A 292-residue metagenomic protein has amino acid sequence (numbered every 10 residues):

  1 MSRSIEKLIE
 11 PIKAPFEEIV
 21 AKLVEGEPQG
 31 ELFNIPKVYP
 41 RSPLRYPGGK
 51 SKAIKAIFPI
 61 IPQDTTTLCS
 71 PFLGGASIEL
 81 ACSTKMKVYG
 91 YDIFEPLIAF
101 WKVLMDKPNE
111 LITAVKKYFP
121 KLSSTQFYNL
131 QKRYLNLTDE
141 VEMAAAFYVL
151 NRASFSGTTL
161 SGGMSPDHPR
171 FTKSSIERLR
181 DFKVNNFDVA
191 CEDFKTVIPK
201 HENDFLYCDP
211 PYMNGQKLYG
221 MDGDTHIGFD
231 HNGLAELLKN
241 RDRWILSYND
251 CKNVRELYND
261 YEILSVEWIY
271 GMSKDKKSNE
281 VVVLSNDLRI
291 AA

Functional and structural regions predicted by a protein language model:
R3-Q63, M105-G220, N240, C251: SAM-dependent nucleic-acid methyltransferase catalytic core
T66-Q131: SAM cofactor-binding core of SAM-dependent methyltransferases, primarily the Rossmann-like beta-alpha-beta module
L73-S77, S175-E177, Y248-K252: Short, polar loop motifs at secondary-structure junctions
G74, W101, Y148, W244 (+1 more regions): A residue-level signal for conserved active-site and pocket-lining positions in enzyme catalytic cores
E79-T84, D181-F182, I198-H201, K252-D260: Short loop/helix-cap segments at secondary-structure boundaries that form the rim of catalytic
I93-L97, M213, E267-K274: Short, acidic/turn-prone active-site loops that include or flank metal/cofactor- and phosphate-binding residues
D224-A292: Long, positively charged, glycine-interspersed low-complexity recognition regions
